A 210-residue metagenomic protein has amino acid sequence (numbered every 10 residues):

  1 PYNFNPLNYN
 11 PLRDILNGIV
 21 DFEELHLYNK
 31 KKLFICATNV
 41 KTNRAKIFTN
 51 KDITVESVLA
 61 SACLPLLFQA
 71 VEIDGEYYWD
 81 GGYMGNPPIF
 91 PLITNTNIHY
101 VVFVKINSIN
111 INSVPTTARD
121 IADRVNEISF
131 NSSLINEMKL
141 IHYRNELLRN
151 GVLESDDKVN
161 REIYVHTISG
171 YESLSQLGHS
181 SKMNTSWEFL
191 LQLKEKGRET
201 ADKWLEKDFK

Functional and structural regions predicted by a protein language model:
P1-I15, T38-V40, T49-I53, E76 (+1 more regions): Non-catalytic peripheral regions of patatin-like phospholipases
V20-K32: A short alpha-helix-loop-beta-strand transition element characteristic of N-terminal alpha/beta dinucleotide-binding
L25-Y28, P65-G75: A short acidic-Thr-Gly-centered motif at the start of a beta-strand
L33-A37: A short, Trp-centered hydrophobic/proline-enriched beta-strand micro-motif
N43-A45: Short, mixed charged/polar active-site loops that provide acid/base catalysis or chelate metal/phosphate cofactors
S57: Active-site capping/gating segments
A60-S61: Short helix- or helix-capping micro-motifs that position conserved polar/aromatic residues at function-defining sites
